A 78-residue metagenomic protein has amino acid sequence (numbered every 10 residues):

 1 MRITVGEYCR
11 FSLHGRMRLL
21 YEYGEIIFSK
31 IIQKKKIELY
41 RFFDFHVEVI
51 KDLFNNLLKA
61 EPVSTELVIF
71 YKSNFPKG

Functional and structural regions predicted by a protein language model:
M1-G78: Polybasic/polar functional segments that serve as interface/processing modules
